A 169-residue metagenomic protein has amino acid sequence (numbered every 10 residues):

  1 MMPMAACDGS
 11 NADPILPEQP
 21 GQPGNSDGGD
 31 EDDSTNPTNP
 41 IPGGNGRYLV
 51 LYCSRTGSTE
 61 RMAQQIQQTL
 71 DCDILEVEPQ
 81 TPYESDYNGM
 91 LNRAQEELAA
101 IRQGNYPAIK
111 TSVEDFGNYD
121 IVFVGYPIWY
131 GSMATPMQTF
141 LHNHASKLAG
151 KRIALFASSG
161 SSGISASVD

Functional and structural regions predicted by a protein language model:
M2-A6: C-terminal motif of bacterial Sec signal peptides marking the signal peptidase cleavage site
C7-N11: Bacterial signal peptide processing site
P14-I121, G131-M133: N-terminal beta1-alpha1-beta2 submodule of the flavodoxin-like/Rossmannoid cofactor-binding fold
F116, H142-G150: Short, conserved loop/helix-junction motifs that constitute active-site signature segments in enzyme catalytic cores
Y126: Glycine-rich, N-terminal phosphate-binding loop of Rossmann-like dinucleotide-binding domains
P136-H142: Charged helix-capping and loop-helix junction motifs
A154-D169: Short, glycine-/small-residue-rich phosphate/pyrophosphate-handling segment
